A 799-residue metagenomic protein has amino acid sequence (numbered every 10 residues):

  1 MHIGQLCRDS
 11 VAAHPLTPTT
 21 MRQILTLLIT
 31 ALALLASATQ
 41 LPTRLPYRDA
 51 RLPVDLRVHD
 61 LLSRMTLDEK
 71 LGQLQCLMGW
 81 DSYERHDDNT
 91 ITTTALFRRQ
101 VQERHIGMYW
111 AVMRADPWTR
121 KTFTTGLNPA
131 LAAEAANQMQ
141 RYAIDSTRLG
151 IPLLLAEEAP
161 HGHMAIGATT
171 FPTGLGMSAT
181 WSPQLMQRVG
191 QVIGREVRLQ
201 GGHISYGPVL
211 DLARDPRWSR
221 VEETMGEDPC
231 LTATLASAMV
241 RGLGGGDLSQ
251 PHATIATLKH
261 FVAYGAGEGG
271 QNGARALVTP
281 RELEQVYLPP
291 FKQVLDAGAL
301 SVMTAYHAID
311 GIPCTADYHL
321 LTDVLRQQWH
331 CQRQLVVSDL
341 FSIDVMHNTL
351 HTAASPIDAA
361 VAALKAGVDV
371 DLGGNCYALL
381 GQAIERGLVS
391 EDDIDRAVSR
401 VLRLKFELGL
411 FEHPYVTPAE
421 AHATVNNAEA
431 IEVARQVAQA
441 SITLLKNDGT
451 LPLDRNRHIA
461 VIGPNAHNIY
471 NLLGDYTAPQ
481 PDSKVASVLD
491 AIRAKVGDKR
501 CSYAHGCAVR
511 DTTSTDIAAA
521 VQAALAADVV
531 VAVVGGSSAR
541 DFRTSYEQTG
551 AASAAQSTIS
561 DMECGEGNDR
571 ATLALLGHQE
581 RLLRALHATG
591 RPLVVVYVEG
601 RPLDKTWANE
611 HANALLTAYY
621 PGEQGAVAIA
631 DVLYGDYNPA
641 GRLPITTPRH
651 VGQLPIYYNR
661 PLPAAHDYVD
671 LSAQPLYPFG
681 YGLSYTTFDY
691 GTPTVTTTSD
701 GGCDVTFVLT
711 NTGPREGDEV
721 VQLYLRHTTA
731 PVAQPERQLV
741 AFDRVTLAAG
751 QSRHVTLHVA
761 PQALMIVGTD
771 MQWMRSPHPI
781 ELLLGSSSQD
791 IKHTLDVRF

Functional and structural regions predicted by a protein language model:
M1-T43: Bacterial Sec-dependent N-terminal signal peptides
L34-V767, M774-Q789, R798-F799: Glycoside hydrolase catalytic-domain context in secreted enzymes
